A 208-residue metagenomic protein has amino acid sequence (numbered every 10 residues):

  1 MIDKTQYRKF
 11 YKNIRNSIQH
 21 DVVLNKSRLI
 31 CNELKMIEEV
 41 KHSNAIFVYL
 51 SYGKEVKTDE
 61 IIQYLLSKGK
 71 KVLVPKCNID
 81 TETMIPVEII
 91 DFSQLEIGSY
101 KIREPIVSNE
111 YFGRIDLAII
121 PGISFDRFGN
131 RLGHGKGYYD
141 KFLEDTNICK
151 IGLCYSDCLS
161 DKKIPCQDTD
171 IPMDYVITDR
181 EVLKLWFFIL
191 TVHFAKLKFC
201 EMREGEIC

Functional and structural regions predicted by a protein language model:
M1-G113: N-terminal active-site beta-alpha-beta segment that forms phosphate/nucleotide-binding and substrate-recognition loops
I2-T5, N13, S17, S67 (+4 more regions): Surface-exposed, charge/polar-rich loops and edge strands
V48-L50, I120-P121, T178: Redox-cofactor binding/interface segments in oxidoreductases and associated redox assembly factors
Y52, S124, V182: Flexible, active-site-proximal loop/turn residues at the rims of small-molecule/cofactor binding pockets and catalytic
E104-P105, P121-S124: A structured binding-face within diverse protein domains that lines the active/interaction site
H193-M202: N-terminal amphipathic/hydrophobic targeting modules at extreme N-termini, encompassing cleavable Sec/SRP-type signal
